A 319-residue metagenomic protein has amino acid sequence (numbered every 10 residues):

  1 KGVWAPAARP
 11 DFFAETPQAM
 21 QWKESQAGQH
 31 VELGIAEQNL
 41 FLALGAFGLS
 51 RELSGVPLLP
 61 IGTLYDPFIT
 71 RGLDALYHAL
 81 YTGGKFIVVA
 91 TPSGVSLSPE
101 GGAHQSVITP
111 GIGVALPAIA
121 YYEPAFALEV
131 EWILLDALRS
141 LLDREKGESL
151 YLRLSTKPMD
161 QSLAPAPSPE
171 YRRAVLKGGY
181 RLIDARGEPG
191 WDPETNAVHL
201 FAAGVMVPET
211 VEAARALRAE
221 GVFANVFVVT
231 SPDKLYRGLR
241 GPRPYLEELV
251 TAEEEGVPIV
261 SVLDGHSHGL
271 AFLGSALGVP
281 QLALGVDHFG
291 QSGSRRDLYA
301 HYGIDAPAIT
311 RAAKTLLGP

Functional and structural regions predicted by a protein language model:
K1-S162, E170-Y171, D233, P319: Thiamine diphosphate
S96-A103, V114, Y121, E129-V130 (+1 more regions): Thiamine diphosphate
